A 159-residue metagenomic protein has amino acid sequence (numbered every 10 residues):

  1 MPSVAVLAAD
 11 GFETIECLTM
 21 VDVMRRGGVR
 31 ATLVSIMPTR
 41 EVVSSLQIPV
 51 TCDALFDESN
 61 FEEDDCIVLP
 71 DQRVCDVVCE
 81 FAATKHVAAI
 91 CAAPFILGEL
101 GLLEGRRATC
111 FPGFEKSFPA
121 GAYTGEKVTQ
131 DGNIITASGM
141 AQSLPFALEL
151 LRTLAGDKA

Functional and structural regions predicted by a protein language model:
P2-F12, V23-S35, C52-A159: Active-site-adjacent pocket-lining segments in enzyme domains
F12-C17, E41: Short N-terminal binding/cap micro-motifs at the start of the first secondary-structure element
L18, S35-P38: Short glycine/proline-centered loop/turn elements that form peptide/ligand docking sites
R40-S44, K127-Q130: Short acidic-hydrophobic surface loop/beta-edge motif
V43-D53: A cross-family phosphate/adenosyl-ligand binding-site feature
